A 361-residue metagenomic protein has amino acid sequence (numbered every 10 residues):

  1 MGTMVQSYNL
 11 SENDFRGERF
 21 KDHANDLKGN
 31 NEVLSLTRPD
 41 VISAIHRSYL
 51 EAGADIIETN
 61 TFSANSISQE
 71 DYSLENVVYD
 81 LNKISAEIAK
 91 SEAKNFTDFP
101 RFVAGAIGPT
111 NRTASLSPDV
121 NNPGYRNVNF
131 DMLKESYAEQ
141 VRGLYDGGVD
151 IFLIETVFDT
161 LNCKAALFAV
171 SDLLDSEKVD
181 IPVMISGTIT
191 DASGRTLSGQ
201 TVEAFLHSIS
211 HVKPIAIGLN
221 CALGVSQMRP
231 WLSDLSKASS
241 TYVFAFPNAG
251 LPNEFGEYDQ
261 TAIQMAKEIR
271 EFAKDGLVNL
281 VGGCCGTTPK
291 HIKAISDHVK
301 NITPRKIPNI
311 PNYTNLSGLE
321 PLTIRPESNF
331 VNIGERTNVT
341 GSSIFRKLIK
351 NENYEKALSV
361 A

Functional and structural regions predicted by a protein language model:
M1-A361: Domain-level signal for soluble alpha/beta catalytic cores
